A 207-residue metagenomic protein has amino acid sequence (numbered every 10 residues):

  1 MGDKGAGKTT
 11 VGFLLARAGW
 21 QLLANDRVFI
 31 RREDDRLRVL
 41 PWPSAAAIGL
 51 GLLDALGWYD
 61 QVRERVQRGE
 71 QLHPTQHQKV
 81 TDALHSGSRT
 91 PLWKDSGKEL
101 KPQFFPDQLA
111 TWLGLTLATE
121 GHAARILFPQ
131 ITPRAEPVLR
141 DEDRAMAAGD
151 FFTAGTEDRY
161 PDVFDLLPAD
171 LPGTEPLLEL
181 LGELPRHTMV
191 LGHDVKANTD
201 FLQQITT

Functional and structural regions predicted by a protein language model:
M1-D3, R17-T207: Glycine-rich, often acidic-flanked micro-motifs that create phosphate/phosphodiester-binding or positioning elements
K8: Conserved lysine of the Walker
V11-G12: Post-Walker A alpha-helix
